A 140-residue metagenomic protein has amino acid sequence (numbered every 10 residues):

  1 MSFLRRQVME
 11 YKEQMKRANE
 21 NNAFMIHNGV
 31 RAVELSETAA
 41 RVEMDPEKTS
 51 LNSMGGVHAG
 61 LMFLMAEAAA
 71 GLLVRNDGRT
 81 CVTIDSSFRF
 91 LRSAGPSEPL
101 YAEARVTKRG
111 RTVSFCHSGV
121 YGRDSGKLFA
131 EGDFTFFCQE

Functional and structural regions predicted by a protein language model:
S2-E140: Terminal targeting signals and extreme-terminal segments of soluble enzymes
